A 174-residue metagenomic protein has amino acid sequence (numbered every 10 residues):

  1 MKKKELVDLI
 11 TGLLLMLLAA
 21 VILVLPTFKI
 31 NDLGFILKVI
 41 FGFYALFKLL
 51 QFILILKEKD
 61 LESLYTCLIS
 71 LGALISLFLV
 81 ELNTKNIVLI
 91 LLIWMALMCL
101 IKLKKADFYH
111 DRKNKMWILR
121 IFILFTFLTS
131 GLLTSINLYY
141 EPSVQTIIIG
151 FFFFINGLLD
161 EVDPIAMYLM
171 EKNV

Functional and structural regions predicted by a protein language model:
M1-K3, V21-D32, A45-K59, F78-K85 (+1 more regions): Short juxtamembrane and helix-loop transition motifs at transmembrane-helix boundaries in membrane proteins
M1-L50, Y139, V162-V174: N-terminal topogenic module of multi-pass integral membrane proteins
V7-L17, L61-L71, L119-L128: Short hydrophobic alpha-helical membrane-embedded segments
A20, L74-N83, F125-P142: Hydrophobic alpha-helical transmembrane segments in multi-pass integral membrane proteins
K29-G42, K85-A96, T146, G150-F151: Structural signature of hydrophobic alpha-helical transmembrane segments
F41-K48, L92-K104, F151-D160: Alpha-helical transmembrane segments and their membrane-interface exit regions
S63, L74-L124: Membrane-proximal helix-loop-helix units in multi-pass membrane proteins
D107-N114, G131-I147: Membrane-helix boundary connector in multi-pass membrane proteins
